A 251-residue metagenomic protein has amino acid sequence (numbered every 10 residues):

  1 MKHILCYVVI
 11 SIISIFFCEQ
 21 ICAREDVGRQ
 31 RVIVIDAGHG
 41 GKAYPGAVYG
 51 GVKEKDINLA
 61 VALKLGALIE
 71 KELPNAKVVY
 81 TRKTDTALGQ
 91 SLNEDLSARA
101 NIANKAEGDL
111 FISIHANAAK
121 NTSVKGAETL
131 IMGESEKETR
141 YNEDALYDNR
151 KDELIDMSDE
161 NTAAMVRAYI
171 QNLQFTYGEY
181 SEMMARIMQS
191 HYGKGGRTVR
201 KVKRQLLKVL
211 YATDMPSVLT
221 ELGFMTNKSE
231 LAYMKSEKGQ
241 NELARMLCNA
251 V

Functional and structural regions predicted by a protein language model:
M1-C6: Positively charged n-region of N-terminal signal peptides that target proteins for export
Y7-F16: Bacterial N-terminal signal peptides
V9, D148-D152, G193: Generic secondary-structure transition motif, activating predominantly at the C-termini of alpha-helices
A23-V34, H39-D159, E182, N241: Catalytic-core regions of hydrolytic enzymes
G40, D159-E160, H191, L219: Short, flexible segments with low predicted structural confidence
L146-I170, T226-S229: The feature captures the short pre-catalytic strand/loop hairpin that immediately precedes and shapes the active-site
R167-V251: Active-site-adjacent mobile loop/cap segments within catalytic or ligand-binding domains
